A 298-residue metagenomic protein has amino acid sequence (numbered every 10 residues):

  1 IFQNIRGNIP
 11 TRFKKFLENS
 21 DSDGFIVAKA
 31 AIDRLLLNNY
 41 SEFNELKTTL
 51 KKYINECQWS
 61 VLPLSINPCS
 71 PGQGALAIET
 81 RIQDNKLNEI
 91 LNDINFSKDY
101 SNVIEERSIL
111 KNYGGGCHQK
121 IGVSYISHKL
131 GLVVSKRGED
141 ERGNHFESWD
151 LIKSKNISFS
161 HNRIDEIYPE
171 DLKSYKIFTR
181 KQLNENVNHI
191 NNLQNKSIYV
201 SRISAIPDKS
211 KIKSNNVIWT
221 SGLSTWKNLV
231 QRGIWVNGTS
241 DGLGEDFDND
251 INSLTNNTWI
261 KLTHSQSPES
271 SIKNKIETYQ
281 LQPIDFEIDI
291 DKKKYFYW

Functional and structural regions predicted by a protein language model:
F2-H161: Small-molecule-sensing regulatory modules
R142-W298: Signature of uroporphyrinogen-III synthase
